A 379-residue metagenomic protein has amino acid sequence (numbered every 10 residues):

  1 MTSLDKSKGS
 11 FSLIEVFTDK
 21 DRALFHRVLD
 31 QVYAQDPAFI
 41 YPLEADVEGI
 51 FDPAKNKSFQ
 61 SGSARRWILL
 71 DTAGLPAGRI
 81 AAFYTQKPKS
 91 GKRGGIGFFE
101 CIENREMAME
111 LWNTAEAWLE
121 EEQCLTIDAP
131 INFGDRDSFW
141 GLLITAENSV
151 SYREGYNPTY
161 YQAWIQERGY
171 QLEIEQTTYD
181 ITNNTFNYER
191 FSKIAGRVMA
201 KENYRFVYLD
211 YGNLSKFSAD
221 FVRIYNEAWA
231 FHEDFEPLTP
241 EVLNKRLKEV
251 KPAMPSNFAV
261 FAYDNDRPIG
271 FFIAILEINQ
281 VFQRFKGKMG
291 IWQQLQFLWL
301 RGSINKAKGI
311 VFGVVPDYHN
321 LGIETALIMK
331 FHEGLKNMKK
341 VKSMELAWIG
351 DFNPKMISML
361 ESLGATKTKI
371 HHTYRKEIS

Functional and structural regions predicted by a protein language model:
T2-F11, G155-D234: Acyltransferase donor/substrate-recognition loop-hinge adjacent to the catalytic core
S3-G49, E116: TRNA-binding/sensing appendages of the translation machinery
L29-T72, G78-K89, Y208, G212-G313: A conserved beta-strand-loop-helix scaffold within acyl/acetyltransferase catalytic domains
K55, F83, K87, F312 (+2 more regions): Alpha-helical subdomain
A64, I174-T178, K369-T373: Short hydrophobic/aromatic beta-strand or adjacent loop that forms the aromatic wall/cage of a ligand/substrate-binding
K89-G169, K286-L363: Acyl-donor binding region in acyl/amide transferases
A262-D264, F272-I278, I310-P316, L327 (+4 more regions): Active-site proximal loops enriched in glycine and acidic residues that flank catalytic Cys/His/Asp and coordinate
